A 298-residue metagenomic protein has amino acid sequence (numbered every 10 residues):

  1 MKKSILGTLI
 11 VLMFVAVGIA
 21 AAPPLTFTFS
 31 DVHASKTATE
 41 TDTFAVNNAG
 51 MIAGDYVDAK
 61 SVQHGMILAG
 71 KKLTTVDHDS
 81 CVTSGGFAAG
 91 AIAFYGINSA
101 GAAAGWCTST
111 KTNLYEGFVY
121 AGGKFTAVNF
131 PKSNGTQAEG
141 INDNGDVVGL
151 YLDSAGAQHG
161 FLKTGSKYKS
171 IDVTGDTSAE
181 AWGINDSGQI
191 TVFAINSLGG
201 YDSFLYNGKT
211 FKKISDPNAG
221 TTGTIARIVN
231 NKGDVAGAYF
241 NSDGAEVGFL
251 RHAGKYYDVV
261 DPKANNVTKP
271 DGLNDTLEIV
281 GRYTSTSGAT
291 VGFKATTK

Functional and structural regions predicted by a protein language model:
M1-S4: Positively charged n-region of N-terminal signal peptides that target proteins for export
L6-G7, A295: General alpha-helical segment detector with a strong preference for membrane-spanning helices and helix-boundary regions
T8-A16: Bacterial N-terminal signal peptides
A20-K298: Residue-level hotspots at or immediately adjacent to binding/recognition sites across diverse folds
